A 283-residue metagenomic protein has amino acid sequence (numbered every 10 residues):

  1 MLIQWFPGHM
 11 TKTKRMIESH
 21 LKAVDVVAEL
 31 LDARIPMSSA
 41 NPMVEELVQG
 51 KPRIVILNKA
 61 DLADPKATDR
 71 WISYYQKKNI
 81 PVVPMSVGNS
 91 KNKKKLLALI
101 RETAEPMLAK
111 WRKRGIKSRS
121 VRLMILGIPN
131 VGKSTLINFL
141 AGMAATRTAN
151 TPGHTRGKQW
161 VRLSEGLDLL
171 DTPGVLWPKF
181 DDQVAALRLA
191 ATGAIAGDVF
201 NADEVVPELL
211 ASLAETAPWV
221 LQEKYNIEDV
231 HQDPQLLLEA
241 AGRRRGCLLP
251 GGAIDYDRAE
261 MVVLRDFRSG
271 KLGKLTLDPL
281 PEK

Functional and structural regions predicted by a protein language model:
M1-V27, R34-M43, L47-R53, A60 (+3 more regions): Helix-rich effector regions associated with P-loop NTPase G domains
E29, V55-L57, I125: Structural beta-sheet core signal
D61-L126, A145, G246: Canonical P-loop GTPase G-domain recognition
V87, I137, L167-L170: Conserved active-site beta-strand-loop modules that form the wall/rim of enzyme catalytic pockets and either contain
K95, L99, T135, E208 (+1 more regions): Alpha-helical scaffold segments in soluble metabolic enzymes
I116-S118, L140, V161-R162: Solvent-exposed alpha-helices and their adjacent loops that cap or buttress functional pockets in soluble metabolic
R122-G142, T146, T172: Glycine-rich phosphate-binding P-loop
